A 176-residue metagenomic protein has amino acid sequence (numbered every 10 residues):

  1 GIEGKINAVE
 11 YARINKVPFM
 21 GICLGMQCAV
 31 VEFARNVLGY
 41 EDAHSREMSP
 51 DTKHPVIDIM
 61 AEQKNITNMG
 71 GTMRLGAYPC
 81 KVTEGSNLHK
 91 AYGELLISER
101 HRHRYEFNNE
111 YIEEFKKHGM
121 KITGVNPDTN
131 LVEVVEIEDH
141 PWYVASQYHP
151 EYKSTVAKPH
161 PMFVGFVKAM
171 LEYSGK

Functional and structural regions predicted by a protein language model:
G1-P79, G85-N87, F163-S174: Cysteine-nucleophile active-site neighborhood
R13, G21-E32, M60, V82-E84 (+5 more regions): Active-site proximal loops enriched in glycine and acidic residues that flank catalytic Cys/His/Asp and coordinate
Y40-E41, E94-L95, K121: Short coil/loop linkers at secondary-structure junctions
I59-N108, E114-K117, E133-E138: Substrate-binding/catalytic lobe of Class I Rossmann-like enzymes that use SAM or dcSAM, i.e., the mid-to-C-terminal
I97-E133, I137-K176: Acyltransferase
